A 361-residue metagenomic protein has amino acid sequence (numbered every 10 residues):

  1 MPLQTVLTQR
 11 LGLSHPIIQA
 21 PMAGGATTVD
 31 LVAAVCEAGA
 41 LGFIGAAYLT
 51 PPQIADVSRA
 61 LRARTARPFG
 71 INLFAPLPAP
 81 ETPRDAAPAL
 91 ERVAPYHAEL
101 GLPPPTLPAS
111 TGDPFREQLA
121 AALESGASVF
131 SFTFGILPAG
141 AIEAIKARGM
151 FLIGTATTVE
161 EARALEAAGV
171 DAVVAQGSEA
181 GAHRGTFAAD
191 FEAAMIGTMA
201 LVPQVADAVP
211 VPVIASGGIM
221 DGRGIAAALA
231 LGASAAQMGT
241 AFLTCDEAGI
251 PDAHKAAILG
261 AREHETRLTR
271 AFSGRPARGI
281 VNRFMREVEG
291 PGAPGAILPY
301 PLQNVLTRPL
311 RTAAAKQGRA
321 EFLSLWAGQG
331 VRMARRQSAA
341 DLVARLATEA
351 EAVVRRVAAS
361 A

Functional and structural regions predicted by a protein language model:
M1-A208, L346: Active-site entrance/lid segments in N-terminal catalytic domains of soluble metabolic enzymes
A94, H183-A188, E192-I214, I219-A361: Conserved active-site-proximal phosphate/metal-binding subdomains
